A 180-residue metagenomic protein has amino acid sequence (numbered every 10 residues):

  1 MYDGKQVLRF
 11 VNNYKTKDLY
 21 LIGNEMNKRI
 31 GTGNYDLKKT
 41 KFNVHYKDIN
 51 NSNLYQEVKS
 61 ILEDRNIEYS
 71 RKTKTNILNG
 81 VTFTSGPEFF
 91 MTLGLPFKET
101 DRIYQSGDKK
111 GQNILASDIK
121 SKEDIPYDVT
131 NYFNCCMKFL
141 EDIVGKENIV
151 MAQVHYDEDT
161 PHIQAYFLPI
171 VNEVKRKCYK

Functional and structural regions predicted by a protein language model:
M1-K180: N-terminal nicking endonuclease/strand-transfer module with a His-rich metal-binding environment and a catalytic Tyr
